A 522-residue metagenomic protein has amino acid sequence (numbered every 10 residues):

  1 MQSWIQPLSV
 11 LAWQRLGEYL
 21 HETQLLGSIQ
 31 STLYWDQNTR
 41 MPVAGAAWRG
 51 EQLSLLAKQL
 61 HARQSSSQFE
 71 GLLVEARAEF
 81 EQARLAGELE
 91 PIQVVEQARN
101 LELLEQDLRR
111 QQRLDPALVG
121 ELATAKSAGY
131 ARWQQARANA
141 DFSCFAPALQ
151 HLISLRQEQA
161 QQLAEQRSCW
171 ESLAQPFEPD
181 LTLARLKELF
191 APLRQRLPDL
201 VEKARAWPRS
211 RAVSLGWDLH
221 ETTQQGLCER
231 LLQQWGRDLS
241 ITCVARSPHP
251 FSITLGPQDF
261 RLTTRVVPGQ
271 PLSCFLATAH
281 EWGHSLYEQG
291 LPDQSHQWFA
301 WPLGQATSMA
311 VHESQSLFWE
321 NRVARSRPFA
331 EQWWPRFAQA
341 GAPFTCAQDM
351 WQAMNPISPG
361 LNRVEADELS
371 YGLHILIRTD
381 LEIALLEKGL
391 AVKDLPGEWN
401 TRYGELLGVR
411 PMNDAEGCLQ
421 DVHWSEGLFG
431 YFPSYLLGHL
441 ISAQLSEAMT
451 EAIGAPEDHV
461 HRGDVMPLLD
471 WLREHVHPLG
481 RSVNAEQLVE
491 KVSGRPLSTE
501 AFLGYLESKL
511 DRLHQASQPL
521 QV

Functional and structural regions predicted by a protein language model:
Q2-P179, E507-P519: A well-structured
L122-S273: Contiguous, non-catalytic segments that form substrate-binding/exosite surfaces or channel walls
S273-P292, E313-L317: Active-site recognition of the HExxH zinc-binding catalytic motif
E313-S314, I375, T379, I383 (+5 more regions): Feature representing long, continuous alpha-helical segments
R325-E426: Long, amphipathic alpha-helical stalk/connector segments used for oligomerization, subunit docking, or mechanical
S370, G427-E447, T499: C-terminal substrate/ligand-recognition segments
L440, Q444-I453, E457-N484: An amphipathic alpha-helical core segment
R462, R473-S517: C-terminal amphipathic alpha-helical interaction region
